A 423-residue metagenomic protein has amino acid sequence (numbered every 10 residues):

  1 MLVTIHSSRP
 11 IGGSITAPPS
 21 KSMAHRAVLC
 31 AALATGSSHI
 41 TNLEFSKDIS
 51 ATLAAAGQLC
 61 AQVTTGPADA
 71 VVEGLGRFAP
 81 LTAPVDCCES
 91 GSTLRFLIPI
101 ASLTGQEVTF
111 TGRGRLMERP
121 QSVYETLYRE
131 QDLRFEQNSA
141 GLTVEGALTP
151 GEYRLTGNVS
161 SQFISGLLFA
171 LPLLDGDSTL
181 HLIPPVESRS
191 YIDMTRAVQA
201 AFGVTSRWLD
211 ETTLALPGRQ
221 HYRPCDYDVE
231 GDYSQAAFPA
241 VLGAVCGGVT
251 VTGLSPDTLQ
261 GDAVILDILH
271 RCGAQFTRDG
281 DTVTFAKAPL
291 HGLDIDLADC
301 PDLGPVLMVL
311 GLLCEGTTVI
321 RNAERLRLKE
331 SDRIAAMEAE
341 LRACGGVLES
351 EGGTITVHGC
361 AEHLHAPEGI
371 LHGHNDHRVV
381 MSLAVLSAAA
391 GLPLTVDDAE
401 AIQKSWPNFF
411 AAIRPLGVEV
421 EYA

Functional and structural regions predicted by a protein language model:
M1-A423: Short, structured segments at the rim of ligand-binding sites
